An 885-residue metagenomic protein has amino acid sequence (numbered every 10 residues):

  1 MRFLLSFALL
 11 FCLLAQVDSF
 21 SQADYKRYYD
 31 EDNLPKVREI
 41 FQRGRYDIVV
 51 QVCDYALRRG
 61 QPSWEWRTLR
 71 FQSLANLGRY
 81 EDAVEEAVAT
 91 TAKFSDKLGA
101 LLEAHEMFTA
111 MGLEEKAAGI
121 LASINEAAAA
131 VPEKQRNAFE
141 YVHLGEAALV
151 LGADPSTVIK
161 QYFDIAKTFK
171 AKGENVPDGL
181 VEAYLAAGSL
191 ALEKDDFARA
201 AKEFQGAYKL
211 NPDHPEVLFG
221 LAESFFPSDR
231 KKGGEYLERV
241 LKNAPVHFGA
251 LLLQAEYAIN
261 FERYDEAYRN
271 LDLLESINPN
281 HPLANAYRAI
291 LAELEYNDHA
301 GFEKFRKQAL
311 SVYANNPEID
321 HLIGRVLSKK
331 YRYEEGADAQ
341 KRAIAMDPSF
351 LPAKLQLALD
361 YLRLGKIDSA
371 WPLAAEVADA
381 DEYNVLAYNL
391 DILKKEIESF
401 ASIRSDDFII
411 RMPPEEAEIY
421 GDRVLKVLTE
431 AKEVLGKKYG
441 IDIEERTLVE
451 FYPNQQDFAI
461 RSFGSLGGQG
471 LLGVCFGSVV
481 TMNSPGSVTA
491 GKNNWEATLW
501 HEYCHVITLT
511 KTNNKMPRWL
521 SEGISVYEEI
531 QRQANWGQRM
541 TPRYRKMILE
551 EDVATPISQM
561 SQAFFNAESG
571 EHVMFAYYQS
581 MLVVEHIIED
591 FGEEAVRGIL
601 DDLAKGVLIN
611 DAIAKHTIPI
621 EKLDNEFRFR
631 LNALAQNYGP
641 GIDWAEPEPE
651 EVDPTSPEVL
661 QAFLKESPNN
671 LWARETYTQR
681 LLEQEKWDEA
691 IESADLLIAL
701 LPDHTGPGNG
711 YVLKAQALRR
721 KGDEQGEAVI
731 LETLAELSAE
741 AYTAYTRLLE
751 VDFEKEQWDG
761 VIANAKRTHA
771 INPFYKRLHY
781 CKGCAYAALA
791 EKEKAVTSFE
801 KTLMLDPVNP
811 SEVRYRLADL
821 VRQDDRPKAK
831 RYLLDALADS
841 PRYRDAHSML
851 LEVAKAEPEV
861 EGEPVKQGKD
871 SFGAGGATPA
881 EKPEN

Functional and structural regions predicted by a protein language model:
F20-Y28, D32, R38, Q42 (+16 more regions): Beta/coil-rich, acidic/histidine-enriched accessory regions frequently appended to metallopeptidases
S21, E39, R58, I120-S123 (+12 more regions): Juxtacatalytic substrate-recognition/specificity segment
E31, E65, G99, F139 (+14 more regions): Start-of-helix register in tetratricopeptide repeats
R38, Q72, E106, E146-A147 (+13 more regions): Residue-level recognition of tetratricopeptide repeat
Q42-R43, N76, A110-M111, V150-L151 (+14 more regions): Register position in tetratricopeptide repeats
V49, A83, A117, V158 (+12 more regions): Single-residue signature of alpha-solenoid repeat helices
Q61, S95, A129, Q135 (+14 more regions): Short coil turns that delineate tetratricopeptide repeat
L69, E103, H143, G179 (+13 more regions): Canonical tetratricopeptide repeat
